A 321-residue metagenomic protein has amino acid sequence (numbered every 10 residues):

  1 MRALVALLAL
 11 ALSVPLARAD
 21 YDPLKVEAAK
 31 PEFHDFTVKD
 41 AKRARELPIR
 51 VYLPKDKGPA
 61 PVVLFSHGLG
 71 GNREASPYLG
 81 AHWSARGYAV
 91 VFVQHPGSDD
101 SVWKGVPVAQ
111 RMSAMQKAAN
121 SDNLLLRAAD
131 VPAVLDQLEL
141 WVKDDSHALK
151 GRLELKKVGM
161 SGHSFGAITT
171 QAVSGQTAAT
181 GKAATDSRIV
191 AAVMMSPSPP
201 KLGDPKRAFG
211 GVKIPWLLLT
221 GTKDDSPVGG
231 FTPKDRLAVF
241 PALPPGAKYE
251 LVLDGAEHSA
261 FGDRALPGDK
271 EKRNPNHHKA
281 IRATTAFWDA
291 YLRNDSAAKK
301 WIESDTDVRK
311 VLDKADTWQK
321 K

Functional and structural regions predicted by a protein language model:
D20-G58: N-terminal cap/lid segment of alpha/beta-hydrolase-fold proteins
K57-A60, F65-W103, K201-L202, D225-G229: Short substrate-entry loop that stabilizes the transition state in hydrolases
R111-L155, A172: Alpha/beta-hydrolase active-site loop
K157-G159: Residue in the alpha/beta-hydrolase core beta-strand immediately N-terminal to the catalytic nucleophile
G162-T170: Gly/Ala-rich beta-loop-alpha elbow adjacent to hydrolase catalytic centers
T169-V173, G181: Hydrolases whose catalytic domains are alpha/beta-hydrolase-1, hotdog thioesterase, or metallo-beta-lactamase-like
K182-G255: The feature captures the conserved acid-bearing segment of alpha/beta-hydrolase catalytic domains
D254-S259, D263-K321: Alpha/beta-hydrolase-fold serine-hydrolase catalytic core, especially in secreted/extracellular enzymes
